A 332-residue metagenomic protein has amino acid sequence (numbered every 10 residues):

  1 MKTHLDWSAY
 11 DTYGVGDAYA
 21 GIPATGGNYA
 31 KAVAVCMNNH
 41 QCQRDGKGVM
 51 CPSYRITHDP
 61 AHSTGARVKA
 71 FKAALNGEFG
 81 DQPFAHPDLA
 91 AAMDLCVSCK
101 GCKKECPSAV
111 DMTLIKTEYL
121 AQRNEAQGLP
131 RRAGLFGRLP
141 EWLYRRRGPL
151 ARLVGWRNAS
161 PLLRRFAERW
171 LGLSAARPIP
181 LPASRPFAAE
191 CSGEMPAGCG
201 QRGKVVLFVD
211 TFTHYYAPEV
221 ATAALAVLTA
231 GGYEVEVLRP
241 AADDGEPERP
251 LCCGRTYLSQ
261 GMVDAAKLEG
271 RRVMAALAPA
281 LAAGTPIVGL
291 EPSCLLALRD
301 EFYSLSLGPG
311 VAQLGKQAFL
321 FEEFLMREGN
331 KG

Functional and structural regions predicted by a protein language model:
M1-R147, A265-V273, A312-G315, F319 (+1 more regions): Ferredoxin-type iron-sulfur electron-transfer modules in oxidoreductases and energy-metabolism complexes
T3, T113-G332: Iron-sulfur cluster-binding electron-transfer modules in prokaryotic oxidoreductases
